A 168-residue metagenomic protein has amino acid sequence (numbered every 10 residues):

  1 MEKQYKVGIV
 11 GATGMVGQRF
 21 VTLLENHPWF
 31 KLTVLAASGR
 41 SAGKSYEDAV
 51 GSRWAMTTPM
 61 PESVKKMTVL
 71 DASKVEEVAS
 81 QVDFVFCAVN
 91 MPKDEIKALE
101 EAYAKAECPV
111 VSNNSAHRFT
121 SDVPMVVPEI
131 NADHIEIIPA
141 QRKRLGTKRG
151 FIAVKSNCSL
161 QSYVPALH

Functional and structural regions predicted by a protein language model:
M1-H168: N-terminal Rossmann-like NAD(P) cofactor-binding subdomain of oxidoreductases, focused on the glycine-rich
